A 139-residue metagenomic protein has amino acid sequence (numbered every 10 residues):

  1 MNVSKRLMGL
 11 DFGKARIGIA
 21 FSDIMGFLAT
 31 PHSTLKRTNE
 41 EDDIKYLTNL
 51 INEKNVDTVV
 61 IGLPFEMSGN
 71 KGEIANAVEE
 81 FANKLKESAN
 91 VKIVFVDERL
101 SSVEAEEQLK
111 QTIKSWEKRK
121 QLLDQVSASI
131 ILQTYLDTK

Functional and structural regions predicted by a protein language model:
N2-M8, A15-K139: Phosphate- and other anionic-substrate recognition elements at nucleic-acid/protein interfaces
